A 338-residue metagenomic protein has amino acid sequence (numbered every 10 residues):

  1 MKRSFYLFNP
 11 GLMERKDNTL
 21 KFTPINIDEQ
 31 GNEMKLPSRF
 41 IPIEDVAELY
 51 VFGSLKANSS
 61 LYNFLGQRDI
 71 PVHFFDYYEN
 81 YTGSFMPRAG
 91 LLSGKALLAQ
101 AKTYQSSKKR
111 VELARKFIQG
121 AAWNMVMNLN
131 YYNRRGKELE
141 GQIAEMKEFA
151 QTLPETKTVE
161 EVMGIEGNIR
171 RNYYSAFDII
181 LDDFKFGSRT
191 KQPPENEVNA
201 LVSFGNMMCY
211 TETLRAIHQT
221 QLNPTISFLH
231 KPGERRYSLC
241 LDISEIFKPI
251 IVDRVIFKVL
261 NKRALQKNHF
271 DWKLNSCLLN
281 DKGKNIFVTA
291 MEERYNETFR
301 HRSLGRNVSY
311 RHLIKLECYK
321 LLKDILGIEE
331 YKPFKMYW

Functional and structural regions predicted by a protein language model:
M1-Q30, F40, L92-W338: Active-site helix-to-loop segments that bind/position phosphate- or nucleotide-bearing substrates and donors across
E29, E48, N58-S59, F64 (+2 more regions): A broad, structure-centric signal for solvent-exposed, well-ordered loop/edge residues that line or flank functional
I41-L55: Extracellular/luminal Protease-associated
G53-N124: A surface-exposed, charged beta-strand/loop segment in the N-terminal or early-internal portion of soluble proteins
